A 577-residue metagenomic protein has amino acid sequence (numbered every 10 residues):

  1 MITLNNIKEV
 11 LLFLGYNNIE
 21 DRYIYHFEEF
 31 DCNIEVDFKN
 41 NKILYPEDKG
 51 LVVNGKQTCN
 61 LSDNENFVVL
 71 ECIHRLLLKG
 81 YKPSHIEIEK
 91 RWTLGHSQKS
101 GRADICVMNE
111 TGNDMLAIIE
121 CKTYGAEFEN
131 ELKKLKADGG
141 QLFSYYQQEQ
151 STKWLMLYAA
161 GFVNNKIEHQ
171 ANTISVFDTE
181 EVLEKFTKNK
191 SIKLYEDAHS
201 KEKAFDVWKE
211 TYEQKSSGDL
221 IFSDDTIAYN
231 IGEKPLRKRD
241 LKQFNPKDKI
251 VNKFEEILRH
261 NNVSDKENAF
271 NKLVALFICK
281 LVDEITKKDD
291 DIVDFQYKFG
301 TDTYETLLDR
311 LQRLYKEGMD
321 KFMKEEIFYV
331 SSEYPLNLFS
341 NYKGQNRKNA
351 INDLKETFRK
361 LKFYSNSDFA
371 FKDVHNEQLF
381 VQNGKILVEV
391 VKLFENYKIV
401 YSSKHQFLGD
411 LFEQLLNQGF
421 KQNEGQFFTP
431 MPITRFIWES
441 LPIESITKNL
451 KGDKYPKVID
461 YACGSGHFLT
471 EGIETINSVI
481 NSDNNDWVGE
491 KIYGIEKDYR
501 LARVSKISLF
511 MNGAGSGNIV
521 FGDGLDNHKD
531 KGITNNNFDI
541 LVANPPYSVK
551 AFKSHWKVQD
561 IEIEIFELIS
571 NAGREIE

Functional and structural regions predicted by a protein language model:
M1-D63: Interdomain/boundary linker segments immediately adjacent to catalytic/signaling cores
N17, R22-E35, Q57-L61, S84-N113: Active-site metal-binding core of divalent-cation-utilizing nuclease and nuclease-like domains
E71-C72, A103-N109, D114-F128, Y145: Conserved catalytic cores of phosphodiester-cleaving nucleases, focusing on short active-site segments
E87, F128-K185: Nucleic-acid nuclease catalytic cores
D206-Q296: Non-catalytic accessory regions of SAM-dependent methyltransferases
I278, I285-N417: Long recognition/docking surfaces used for binding and targeting
T429-A543, S548-H555, Q559: Conserved S-adenosyl-L-methionine
I437, A572-E577: Conserved Class I SAM-dependent methyltransferase catalytic core
